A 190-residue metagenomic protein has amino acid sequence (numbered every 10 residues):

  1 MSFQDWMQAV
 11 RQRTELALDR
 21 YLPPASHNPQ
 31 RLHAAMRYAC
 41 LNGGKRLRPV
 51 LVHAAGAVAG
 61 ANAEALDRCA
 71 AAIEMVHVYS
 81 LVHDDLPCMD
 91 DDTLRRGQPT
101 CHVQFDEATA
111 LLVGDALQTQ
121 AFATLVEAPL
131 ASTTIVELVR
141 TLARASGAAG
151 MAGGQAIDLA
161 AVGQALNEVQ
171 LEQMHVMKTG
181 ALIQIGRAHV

Functional and structural regions predicted by a protein language model:
M1-F3: Non-catalytic interface/linker regions that flank or bridge core catalytic/transmembrane domains
W6, Q12, L22-H189: Mg2+-dependent prenyl diphosphate-binding active-site environment of isoprenoid biosynthetic enzymes
